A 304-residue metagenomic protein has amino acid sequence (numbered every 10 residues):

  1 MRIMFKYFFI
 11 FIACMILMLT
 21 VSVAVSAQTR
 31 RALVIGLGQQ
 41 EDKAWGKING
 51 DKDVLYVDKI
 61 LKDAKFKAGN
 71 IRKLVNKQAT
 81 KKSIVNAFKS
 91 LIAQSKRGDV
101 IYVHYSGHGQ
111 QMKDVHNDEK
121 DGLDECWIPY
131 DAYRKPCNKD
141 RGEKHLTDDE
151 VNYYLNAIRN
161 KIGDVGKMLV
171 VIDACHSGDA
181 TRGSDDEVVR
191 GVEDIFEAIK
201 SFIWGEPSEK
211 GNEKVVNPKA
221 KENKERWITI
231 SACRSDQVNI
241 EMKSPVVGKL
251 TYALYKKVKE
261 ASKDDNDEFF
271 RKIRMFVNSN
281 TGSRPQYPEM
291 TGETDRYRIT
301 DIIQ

Functional and structural regions predicted by a protein language model:
M1-I12: Bacterial N-terminal signal peptides that target proteins for export
I10-T20: Bacterial N-terminal signal peptides
V23-Q304: Cysteine endopeptidase catalytic domains of the caspase/legumain-like
